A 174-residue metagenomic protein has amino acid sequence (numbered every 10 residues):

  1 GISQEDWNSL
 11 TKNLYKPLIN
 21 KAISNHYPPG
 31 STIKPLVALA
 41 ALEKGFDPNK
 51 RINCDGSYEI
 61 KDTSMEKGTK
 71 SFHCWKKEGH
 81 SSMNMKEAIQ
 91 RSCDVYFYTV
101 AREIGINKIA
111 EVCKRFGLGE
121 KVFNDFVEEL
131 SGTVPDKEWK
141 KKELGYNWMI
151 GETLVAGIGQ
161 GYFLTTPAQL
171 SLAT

Functional and structural regions predicted by a protein language model:
G1-S31, L36-T174: Beta-lactam-recognizing serine transpeptidase/beta-lactamase-like catalytic domain environment
